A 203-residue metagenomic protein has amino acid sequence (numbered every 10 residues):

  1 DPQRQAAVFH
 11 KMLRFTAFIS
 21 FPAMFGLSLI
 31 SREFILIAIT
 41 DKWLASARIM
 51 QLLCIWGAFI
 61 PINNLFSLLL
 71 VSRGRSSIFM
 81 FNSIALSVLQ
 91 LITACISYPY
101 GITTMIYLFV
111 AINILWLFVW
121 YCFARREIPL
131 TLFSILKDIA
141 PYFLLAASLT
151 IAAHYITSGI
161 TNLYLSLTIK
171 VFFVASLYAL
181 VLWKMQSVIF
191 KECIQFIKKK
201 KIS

Functional and structural regions predicted by a protein language model:
D1-S83: Specific pore-lining/lateral-gate transmembrane helices of multi-pass inner-membrane transport and insertion machines
V8, F15-M24, S83-S87, T103-R125 (+2 more regions): Short alpha-helical transmembrane segments in multi-pass integral membrane proteins
K11, A45-I49, G101, M105 (+5 more regions): Residue-level signature of transmembrane alpha-helical entry/exit and packing/kink sites in multi-pass membrane
M24-L29, I37, I49-L52, L91 (+6 more regions): Membrane-embedded alpha-helical segments of multi-pass transporters/permeases
I30-I35, I39-W43, G74-R75, S97-I102 (+3 more regions): Short helix-capping/hinge motifs at transmembrane helix termini and TM-loop junctions
F66-C95, I102-Y107, I139: Alpha-helical transmembrane segments of multi-pass membrane transporters/permeases
F66-G74, C122-K137: Alpha-helical transmembrane segments
R125, L130-L132, I139, I151-S203: Membrane-proximal transmembrane or re-entrant/amphipathic helices at the cytosolic face
